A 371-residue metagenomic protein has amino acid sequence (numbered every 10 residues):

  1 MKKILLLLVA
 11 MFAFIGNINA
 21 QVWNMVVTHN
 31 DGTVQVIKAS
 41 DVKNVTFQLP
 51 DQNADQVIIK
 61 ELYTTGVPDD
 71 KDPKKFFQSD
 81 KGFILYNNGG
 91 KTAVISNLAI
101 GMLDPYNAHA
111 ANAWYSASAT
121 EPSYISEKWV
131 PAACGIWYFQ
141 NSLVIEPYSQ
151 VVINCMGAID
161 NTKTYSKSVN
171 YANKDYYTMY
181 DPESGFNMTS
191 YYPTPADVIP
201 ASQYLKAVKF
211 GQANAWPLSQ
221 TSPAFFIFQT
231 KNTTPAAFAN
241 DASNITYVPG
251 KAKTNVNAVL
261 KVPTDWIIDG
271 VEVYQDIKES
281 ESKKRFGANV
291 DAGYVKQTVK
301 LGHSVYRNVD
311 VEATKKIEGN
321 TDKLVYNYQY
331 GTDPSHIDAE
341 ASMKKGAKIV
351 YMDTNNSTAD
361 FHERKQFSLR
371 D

Functional and structural regions predicted by a protein language model:
M1-N24: Bacterial Sec-dependent N-terminal signal peptides
V22-V36: Short N-terminal segments immediately surrounding and downstream of signal-peptide cleavage
N30, Q48-H109, P200, Y204-A224 (+2 more regions): A structural motif detector for short, solvent-exposed N-terminal "entry" segments of globular domains
A39-F47: Structured surface patches comprising rigid loops and adjacent beta-strands/short helices at the edges of well-ordered
F47, V152-C155, R307: A generic structural signal for residues embedded in beta-strands
W114-K163: Intrinsically disordered, low-complexity Pro/Gly/Ser/Thr-rich segments with frequent PxxP/GP/PP motifs and embedded
S166, A172-K323: Acidic, glycine-rich loop-and-strand cores that form catalytic or ligand-binding grooves in diverse globular domains
E281, G287, D291-D371: Extracellular low-complexity, O-glycosylation-prone Ser/Thr/Pro/Gly-rich "stalks" and linkers flanking catalytic
